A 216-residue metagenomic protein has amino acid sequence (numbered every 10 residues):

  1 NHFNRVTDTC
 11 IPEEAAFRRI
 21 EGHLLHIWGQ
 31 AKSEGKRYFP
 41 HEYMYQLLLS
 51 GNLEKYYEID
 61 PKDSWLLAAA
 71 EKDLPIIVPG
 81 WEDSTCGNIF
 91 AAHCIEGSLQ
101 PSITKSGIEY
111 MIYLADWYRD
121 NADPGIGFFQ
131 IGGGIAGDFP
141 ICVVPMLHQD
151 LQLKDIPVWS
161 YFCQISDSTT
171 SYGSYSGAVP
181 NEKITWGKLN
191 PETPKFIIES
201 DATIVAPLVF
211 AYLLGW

Functional and structural regions predicted by a protein language model:
N1, N88-A92, P140-V144, S174-G177: Short acidic, glycine/serine/threonine-rich loops at helix termini
N1-D8, P145-D155: Adenosine ribonucleotide-centric catalytic and binding domains
H2-T85: Ligand-binding beta-strand-loop-alpha-helix segment within the catalytic cores of soluble metabolic enzymes
A15, R19, D60, S64 (+5 more regions): Conserved active-site and cofactor/substrate-binding residues in soluble primary-metabolism enzymes
E71-L74, P124-I126, P157-S160: Short coil/turn connectors at secondary-structure junctions
P75-I77, F129-I131, Y161-S166: Hydrophobic/aromatic beta-strand patches that form the interior of the parallel beta-sheet core in alpha/beta enzyme
P79, T85-I131, A136: Active-site rim loops that border cofactor/substrate pockets in soluble metabolic enzymes
I135, C142, Q149-W216: C-terminal functional extensions of proteins
